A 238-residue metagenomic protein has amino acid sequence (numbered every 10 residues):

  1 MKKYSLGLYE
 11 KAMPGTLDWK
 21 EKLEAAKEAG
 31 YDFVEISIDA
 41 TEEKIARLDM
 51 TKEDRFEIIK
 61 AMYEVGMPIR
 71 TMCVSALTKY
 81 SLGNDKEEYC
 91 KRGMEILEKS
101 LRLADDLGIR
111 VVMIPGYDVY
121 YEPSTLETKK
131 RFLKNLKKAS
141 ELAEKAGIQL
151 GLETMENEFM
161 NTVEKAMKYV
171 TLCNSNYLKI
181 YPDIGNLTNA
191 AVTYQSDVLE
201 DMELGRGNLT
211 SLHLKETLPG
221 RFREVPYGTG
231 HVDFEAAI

Functional and structural regions predicted by a protein language model:
M1-G7, G15-D32, K91, K145 (+1 more regions): Histidine-acidic metal/acid-base catalytic patches
Y4-E10, V34-I36, I69-V74, V112-I114 (+3 more regions): Hydrophobic faces of well-ordered beta-strands that scaffold small-molecule active sites in alpha/beta enzyme cores
Y9-K20, L48-I58, E95-L97, Q195: N-terminal-biased segments
E10-P14, A40-R47, D118-V119, M155-E158 (+1 more regions): Short histidine/acidic/glycine/proline-rich micro-motifs that form metal- and phosphate-coordinating active-site loops
K20-E21, K27, A61-V65, T78-P182 (+1 more regions): Active-site acidic/histidine proton-transfer and metal-coordination neighborhood in alpha/beta enzyme cores
E35-Y63, G116-P123, F222: Glycine-rich, proline-tolerant flexible connector loops at the mouths of alpha/beta enzymes
E42-I45, R70-T71, T78-L82: Short active-site-adjacent helix-start/loop capping segments
I45-M50, D85-Y89, E127, E224-T229: Short glycine-enriched, charge-decorated loop/helix-capping segments at active-site entrances that position
